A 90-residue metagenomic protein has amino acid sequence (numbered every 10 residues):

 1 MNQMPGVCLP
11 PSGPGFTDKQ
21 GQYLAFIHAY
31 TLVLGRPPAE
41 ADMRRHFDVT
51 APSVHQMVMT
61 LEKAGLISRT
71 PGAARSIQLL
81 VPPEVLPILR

Functional and structural regions predicted by a protein language model:
N2-G15: Short, Lys/Arg-enriched N-terminal segment that forms or immediately precedes the first helix of a structured domain
F16-Q20, A39, T70-R90: Short, cationic-aromatic polyanion-contact patches
Q22-A29: Pre-recognition alpha-helix immediately N-terminal to the DNA-recognition helix within helix-turn-helix or winged-helix
H28, M59, K63: Residue-level detection of the helix-turn-helix DNA-binding "recognition helix"
P37-F47: A short alpha-helical element within helix-turn-helix/winged-helix DNA-binding domains across DNA-binding proteins
P52: Key DNA-contact positions within bacterial/archaeal DNA-binding proteins
E62-G72: A short, conserved structural fragment
